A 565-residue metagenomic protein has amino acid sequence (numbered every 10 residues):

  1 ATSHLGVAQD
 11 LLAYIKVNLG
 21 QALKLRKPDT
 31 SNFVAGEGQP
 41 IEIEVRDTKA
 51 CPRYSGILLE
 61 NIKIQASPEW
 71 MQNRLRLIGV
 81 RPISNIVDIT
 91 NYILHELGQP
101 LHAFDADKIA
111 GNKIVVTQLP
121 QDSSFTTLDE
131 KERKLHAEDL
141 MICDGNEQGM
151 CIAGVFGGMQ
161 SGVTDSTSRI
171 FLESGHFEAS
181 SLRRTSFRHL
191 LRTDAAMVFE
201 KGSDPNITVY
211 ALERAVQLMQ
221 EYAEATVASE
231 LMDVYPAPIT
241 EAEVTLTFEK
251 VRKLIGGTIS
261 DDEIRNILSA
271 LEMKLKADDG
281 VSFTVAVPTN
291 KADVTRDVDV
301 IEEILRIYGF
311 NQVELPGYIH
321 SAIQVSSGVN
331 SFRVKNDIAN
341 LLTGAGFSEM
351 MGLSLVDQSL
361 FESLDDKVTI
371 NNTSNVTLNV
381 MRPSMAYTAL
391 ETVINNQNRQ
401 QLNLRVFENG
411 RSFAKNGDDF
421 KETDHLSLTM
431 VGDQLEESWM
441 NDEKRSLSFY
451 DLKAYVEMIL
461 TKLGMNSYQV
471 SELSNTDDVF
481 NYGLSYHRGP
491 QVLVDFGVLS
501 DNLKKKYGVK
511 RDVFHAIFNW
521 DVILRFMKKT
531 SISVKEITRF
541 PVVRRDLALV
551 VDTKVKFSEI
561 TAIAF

Functional and structural regions predicted by a protein language model:
A1-S331: RNA/tRNA-interacting regions in translation and RNA-turnover enzymes
S67, V87, S203, Y210-F565: Extended beta-strand-rich architecture
